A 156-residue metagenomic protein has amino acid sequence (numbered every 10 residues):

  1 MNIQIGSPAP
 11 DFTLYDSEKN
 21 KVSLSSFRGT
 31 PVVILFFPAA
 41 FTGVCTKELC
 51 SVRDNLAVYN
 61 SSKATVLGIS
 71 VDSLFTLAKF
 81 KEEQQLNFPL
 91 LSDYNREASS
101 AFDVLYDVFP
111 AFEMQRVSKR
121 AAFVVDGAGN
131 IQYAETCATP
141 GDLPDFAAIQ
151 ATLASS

Functional and structural regions predicted by a protein language model:
M1-S156: Chalcogenol-based redox active-site neighborhoods
